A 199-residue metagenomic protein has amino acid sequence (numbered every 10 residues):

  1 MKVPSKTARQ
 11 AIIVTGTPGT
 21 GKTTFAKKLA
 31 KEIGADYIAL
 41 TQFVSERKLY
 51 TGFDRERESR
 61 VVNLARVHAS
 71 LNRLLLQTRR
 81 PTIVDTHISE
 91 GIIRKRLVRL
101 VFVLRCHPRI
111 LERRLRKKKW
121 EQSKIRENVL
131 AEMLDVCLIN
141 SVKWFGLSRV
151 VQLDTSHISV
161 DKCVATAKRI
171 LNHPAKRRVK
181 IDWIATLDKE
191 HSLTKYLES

Functional and structural regions predicted by a protein language model:
K2-K6, V142-S199: NTP-dependent small-molecule kinase module
T7-A11: Pre-Walker A (Motif I) flank of P-loop NTPase domains
V14: Hydrophobic anchor at the beta1->P-loop junction of P-loop NTPases
T17: P-loop (Walker A) phosphate-binding loop of NTP-binding proteins
K22: Conserved lysine of the Walker
F25, L29: Hydrophobic positions on the alpha1 helix immediately C-terminal to the Walker A/P-loop
D36-I93, L187-S192: ATP-dependent small-molecule kinase phosphotransfer cores that center on conserved nucleotide phosphate-binding segments
T86-K124: ATP-dependent NMP and nucleoside kinases share a basic, alpha-helical "lid"
